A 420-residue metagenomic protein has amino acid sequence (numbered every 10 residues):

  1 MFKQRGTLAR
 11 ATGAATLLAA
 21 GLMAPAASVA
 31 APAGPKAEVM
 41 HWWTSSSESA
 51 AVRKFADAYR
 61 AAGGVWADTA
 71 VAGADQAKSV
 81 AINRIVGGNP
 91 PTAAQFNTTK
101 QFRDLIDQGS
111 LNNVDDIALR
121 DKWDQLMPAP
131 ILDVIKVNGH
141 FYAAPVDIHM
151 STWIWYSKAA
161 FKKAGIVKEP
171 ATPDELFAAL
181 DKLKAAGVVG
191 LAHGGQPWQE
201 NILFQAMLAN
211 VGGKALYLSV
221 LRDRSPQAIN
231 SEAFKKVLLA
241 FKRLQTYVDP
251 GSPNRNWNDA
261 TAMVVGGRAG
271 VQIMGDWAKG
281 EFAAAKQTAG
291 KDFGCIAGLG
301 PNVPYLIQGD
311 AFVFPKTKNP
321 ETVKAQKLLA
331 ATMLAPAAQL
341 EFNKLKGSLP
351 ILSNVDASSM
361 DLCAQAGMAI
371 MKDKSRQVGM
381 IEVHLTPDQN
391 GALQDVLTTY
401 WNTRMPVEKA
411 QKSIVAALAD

Functional and structural regions predicted by a protein language model:
F2, G13, A27-Q108, R120-D121 (+4 more regions): Conserved N-terminal structural module of periplasmic/extracytoplasmic solute-binding proteins
P35, D57, A61-A62, A164 (+4 more regions): Extracytoplasmic/periplasmic substrate-recognition and gating elements
W42, Q101-R103, A206, L239-E321: Extracytoplasmic/periplasmic substrate-binding proteins
N83-R84, P91-T92, W123-A159, V189-G190 (+2 more regions): A structural signal for short loop-to-beta-strand junctions that line the ligand-binding cleft of periplasmic/secreted
N97-T152, F177, L203-Q205: Hinge/lid segment of periplasmic solute-binding proteins
F141-V146, T152, F177-P226, A269: Extracytoplasmic/periplasmic solute-binding protein
P145, S348-I351, V355, Q365-L418: C-terminal capping/gating helix-and-loop segments adjacent to ligand/active sites or protein-protein/ligand interfaces
L180-K182, R222-P253: Glycine-centered hinge/linker elements that transmit conformational signals in sensory and ligand-binding systems
